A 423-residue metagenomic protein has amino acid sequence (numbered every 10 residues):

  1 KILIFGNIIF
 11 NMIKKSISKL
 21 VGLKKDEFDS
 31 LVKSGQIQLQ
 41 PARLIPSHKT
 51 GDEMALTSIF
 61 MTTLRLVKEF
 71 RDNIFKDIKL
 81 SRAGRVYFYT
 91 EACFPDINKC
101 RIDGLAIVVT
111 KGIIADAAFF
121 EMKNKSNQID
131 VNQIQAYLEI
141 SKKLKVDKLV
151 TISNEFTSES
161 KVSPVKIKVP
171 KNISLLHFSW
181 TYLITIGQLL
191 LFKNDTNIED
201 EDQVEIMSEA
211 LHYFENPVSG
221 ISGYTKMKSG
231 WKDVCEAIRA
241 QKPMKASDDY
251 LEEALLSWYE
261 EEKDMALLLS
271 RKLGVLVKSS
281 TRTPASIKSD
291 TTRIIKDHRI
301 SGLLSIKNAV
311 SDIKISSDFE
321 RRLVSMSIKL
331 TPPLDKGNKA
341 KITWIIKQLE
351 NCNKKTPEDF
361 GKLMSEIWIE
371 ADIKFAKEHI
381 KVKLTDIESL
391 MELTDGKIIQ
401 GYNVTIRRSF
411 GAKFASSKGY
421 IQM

Functional and structural regions predicted by a protein language model:
K1-N11: Short, Lys/Arg-enriched N-terminal segments with co-localized hydrophobic residues within the first ~10-30 amino acids
I9-M423: Charged, terminal alpha-helix-loop-beta segments that serve as non-catalytic nucleic-acid engagement and/or assembly
